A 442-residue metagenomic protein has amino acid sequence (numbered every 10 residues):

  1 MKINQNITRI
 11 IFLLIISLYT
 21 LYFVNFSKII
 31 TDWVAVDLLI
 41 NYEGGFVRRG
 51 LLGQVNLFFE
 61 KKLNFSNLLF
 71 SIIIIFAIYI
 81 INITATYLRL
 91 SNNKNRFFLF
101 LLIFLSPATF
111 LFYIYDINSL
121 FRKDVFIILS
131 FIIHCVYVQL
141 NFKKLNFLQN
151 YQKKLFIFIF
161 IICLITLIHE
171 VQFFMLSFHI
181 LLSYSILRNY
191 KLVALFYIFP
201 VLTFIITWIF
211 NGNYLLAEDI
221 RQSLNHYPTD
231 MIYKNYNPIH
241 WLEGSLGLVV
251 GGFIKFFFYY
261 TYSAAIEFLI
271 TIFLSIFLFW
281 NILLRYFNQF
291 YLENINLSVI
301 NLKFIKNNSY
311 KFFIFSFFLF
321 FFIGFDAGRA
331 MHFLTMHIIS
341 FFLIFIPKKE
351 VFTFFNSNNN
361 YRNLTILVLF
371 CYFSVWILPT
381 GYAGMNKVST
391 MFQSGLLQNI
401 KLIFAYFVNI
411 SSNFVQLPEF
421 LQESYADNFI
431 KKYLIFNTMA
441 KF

Functional and structural regions predicted by a protein language model:
Y19-K28, G50, Q54-N56, L192-R285: Membrane-lumen/periplasm interface segments of specific transmembrane helices in polyprenyl phosphate-linked
G50, F100-L129: Aromatic- and kink-enriched transmembrane "portal" helix at the membrane-lumen/periplasm boundary that abuts
I73-R96, I133-Y137, L283-R285: Transmembrane-helix motifs of polytopic, lipid-linked glycan transferases
Y87-F110, K153: Transmembrane-helix signature of polytopic, membrane-embedded enzymes that assemble or transfer cell-envelope glycans
L111-K123, I266-K349: Membrane-water interface signatures at transmembrane helix termini and the short loops that connect adjacent helices
L140-C163, K191-Y197, Y361: Short hydrophobic alpha-helices at membrane interfaces in multi-pass membrane enzymes
K154-E170, M175-L181, F318: Membrane-interface alpha helices of multi-pass inner-membrane proteins
L176-V201: Perimembrane helix-loop-helix junctions
